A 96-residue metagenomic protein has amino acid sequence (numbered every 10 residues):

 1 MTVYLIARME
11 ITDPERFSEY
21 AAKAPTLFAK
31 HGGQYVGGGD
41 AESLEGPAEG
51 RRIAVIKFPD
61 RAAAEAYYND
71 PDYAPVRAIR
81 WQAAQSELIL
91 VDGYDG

Functional and structural regions predicted by a protein language model:
M1-I53, F58-N69, D92-G96: Short S/T/G/P-rich N-terminal loop/turn motif that feeds into the first structured element of a domain
A64-L90: C-terminal structural segments of small proteins and small subunits
